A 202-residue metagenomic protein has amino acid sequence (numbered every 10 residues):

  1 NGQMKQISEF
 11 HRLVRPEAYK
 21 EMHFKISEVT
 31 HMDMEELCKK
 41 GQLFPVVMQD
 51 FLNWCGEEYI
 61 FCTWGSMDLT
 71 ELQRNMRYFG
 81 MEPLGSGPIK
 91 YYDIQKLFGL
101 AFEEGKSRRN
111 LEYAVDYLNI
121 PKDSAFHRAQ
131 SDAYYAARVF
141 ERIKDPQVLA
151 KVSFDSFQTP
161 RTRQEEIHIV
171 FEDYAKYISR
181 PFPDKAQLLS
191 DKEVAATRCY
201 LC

Functional and structural regions predicted by a protein language model:
N1-Q73, Y174: Conserved non-catalytic scaffold segment of RNase H-like nuclease domains
E21, I26-T30, M34-L37, L97-Y134: Active-site-proximal helix-loop-helix substrate-binding element of RNase H-like nuclease domains
M76: Conserved hydrophobic residues forming the short capping helix/wall of the S-adenosyl-L-methionine
M81: Replace "Mg2+/Mn2+-dependent" with "divalent metal-dependent
L84-F98: Conserved beta-strand -> loop -> alpha-helix junction used to position metal-binding or nucleic-acid-contacting
Y135-F140: Active-site-proximal alpha-helical segments within enzyme catalytic domains
R142-C202: Acidic two-metal-ion nuclease catalytic site recognized across multiple nuclease folds, prominently DnaQ/RNase D-T
